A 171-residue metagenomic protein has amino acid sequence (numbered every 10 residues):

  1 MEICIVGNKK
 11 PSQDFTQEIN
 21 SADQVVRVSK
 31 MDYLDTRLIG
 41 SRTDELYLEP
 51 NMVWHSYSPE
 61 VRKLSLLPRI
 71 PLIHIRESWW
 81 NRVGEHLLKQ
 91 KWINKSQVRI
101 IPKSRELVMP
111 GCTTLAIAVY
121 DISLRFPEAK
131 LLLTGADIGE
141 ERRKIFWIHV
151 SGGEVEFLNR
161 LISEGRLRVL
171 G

Functional and structural regions predicted by a protein language model:
M1-G171: Metal-ion/cofactor- or nucleotide/acyl-coenzyme-handling active-site neighborhoods
